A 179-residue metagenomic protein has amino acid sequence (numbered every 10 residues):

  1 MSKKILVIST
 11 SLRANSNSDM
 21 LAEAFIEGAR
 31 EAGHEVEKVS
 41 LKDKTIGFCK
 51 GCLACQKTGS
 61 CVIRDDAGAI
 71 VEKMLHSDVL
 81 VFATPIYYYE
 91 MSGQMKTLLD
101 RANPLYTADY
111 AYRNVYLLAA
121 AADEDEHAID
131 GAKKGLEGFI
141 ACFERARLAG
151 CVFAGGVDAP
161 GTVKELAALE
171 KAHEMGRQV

Functional and structural regions predicted by a protein language model:
M1-T84, Y89-L105, G161-V179: N-terminal beta1-alpha1-beta2 submodule of the flavodoxin-like/Rossmannoid cofactor-binding fold
S2-L6, Y116-L118, V152-A159: A short small-residue
L12-R13, A122-D123, G156: Short, glycine/serine-rich, charged loops/turns that create anion-binding and catalytic segments at active sites
K38-S40, I63, L117, G150-F153: Structural signal for conserved beta-strand scaffold positions within catalytic alpha/beta enzyme cores
G93-Q94, Y106-C151: Short, glycine-/small-residue-rich phosphate/pyrophosphate-handling segment
L136-V157, V163-L166, H173-E174, Q178-V179: A charged, well-structured terminal subsegment
